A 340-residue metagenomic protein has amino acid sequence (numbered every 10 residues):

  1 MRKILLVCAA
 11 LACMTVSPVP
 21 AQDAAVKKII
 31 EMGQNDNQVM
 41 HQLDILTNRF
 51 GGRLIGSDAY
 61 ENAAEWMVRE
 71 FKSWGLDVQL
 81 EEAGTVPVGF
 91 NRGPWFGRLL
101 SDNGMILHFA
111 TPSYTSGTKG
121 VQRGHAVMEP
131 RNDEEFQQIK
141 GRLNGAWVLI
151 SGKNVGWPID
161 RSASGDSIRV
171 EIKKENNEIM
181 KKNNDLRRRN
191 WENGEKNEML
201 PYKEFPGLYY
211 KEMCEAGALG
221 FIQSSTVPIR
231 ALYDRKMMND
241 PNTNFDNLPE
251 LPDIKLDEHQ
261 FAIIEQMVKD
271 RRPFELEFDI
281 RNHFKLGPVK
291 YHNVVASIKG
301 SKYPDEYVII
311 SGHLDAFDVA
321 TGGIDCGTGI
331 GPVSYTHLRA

Functional and structural regions predicted by a protein language model:
M1-Q22: Bacterial Sec-dependent N-terminal signal peptides
V19-D77, Y233, I298-K302: N-terminal hydrophobic or amphipathic helices/low-complexity stretches enriched in small/hydrophobic/Pro/Gly
D23-A25, H108, Y114-Q138, N239-G322 (+1 more regions): Soluble metallo-hydrolase cores and metallopeptidase-like ectodomains found primarily in the secretory/periplasmic
A25, V39-Q42, A59-M67, E135 (+6 more regions): Stable alpha-helical elements in mature extracytoplasmic
K27-G33, F50-D58, A126-E129, G194-K203 (+4 more regions): Second-shell loop/turn segments in exported
D44, N48, G52-L186: Noncatalytic luminal/extracellular "stalk/propeptide" segments of secretory-pathway proteins
D185, N193, P201, P206 (+2 more regions): Loop-rich non-cytosolic ectodomains and luminal regions
T336-A340: Conserved small/polar residues in nucleotide/adenosyl-binding loops
